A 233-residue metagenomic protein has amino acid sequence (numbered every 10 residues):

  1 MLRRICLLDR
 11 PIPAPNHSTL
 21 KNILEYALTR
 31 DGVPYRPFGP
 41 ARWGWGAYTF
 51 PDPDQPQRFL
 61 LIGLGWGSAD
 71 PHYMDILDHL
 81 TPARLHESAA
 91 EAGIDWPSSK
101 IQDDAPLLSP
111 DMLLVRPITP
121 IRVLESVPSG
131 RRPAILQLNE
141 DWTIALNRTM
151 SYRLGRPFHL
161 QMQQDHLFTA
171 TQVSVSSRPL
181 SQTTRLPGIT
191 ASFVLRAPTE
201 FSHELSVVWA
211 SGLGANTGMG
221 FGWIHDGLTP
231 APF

Functional and structural regions predicted by a protein language model:
M1-F233: RNA-interacting cores
